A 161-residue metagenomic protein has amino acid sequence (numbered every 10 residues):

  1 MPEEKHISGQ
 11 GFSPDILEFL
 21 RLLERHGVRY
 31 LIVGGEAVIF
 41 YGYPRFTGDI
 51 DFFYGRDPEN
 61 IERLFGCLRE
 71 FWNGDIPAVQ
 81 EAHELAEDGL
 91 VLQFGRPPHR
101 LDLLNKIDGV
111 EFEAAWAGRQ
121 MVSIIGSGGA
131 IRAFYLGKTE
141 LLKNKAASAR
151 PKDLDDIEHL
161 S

Functional and structural regions predicted by a protein language model:
M1-S161: Compositionally biased terminal segments of proteins
